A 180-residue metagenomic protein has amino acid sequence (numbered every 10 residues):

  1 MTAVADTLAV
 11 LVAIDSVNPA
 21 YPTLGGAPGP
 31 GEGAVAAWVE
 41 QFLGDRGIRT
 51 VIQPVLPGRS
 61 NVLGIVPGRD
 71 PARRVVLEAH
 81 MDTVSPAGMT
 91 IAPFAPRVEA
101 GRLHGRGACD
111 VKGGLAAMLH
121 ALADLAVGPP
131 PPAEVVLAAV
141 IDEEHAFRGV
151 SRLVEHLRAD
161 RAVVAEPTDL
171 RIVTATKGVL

Functional and structural regions predicted by a protein language model:
M1-R106, P131: Acidic/His- and Gly-rich active-site-bordering loop/insert found across diverse amide/peptide-bond hydrolases
V111-V179: Acidic/histidine-rich catalytic neighborhood of metal-dependent amide-processing enzymes
